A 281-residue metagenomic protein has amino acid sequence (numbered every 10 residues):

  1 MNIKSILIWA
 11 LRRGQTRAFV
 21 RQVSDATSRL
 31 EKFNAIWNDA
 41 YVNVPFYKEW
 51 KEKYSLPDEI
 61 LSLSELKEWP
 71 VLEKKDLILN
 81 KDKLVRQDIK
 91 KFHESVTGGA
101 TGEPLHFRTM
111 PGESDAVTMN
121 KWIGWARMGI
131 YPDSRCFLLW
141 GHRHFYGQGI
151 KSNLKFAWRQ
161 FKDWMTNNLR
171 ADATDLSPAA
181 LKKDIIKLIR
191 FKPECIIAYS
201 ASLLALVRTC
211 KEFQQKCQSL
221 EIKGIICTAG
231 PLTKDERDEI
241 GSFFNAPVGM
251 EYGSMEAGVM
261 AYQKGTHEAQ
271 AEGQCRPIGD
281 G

Functional and structural regions predicted by a protein language model:
M1-S24, L30-E31, A35-N38, D163-G281: Active-site glycine/GP-rich loop and adjacent strand/helix microenvironment that borders small-molecule binding pockets
M1-V96, G102-T118, W122-R135, H142 (+4 more regions): Nucleotide 5′-phosphate-binding alpha/beta core
I60, D88, V117-K121, I150-K155 (+2 more regions): Short amphipathic alpha-helical surface micro-motifs
W69-L72, Q148, V259-A261: Short, solvent-exposed polar/charged micro-motifs at secondary-structure junctions
S95-T97, F161, Q215: Short, flexible, solvent-exposed loop/turn segments with mixed acidic/basic and small polar residues
T101-P104, R143, M255, M260: Gly/Ser/Thr-rich beta-alpha loop segments that engage phosphate groups in nucleotides
W122, A126-Q160, A171: Conserved AMP-binding loop of ANL adenylate-forming enzymes
